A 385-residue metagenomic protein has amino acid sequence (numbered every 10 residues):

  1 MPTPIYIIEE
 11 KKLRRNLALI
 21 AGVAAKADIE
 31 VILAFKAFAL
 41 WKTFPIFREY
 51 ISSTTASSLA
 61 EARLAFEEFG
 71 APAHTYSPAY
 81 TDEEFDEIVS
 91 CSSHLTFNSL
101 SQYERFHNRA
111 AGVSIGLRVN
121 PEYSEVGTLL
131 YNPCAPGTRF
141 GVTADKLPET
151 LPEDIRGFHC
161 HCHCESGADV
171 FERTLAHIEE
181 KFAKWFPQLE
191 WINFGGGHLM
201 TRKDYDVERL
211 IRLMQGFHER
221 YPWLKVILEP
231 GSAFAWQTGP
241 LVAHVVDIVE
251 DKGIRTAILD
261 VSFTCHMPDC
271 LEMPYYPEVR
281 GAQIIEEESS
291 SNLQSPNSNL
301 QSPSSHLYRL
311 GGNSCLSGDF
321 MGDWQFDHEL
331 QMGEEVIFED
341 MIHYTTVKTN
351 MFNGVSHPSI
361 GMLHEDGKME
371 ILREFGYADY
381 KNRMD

Functional and structural regions predicted by a protein language model:
M1-F69, S262, F326-E339, H343-T345: N-terminal capping/small domains of soluble enzymes
L13, K36, A65, L117 (+5 more regions): Conserved, mostly hydrophobic/aromatic
I29-W191, Y205, L213-G216: Active-site-proximal beta-alpha core segment in soluble small-molecule metabolic enzymes
T96, G116-R118, H159, N193 (+5 more regions): Structured core elements
Y123-E125, C164, M200, F234 (+1 more regions): Feature marks short, surface-exposed loop/turn motifs that line or immediately flank catalytic pockets and channel
H161-H163, I192-T201, P230-A233: Glycine-rich beta-strand-to-loop/alpha-helix junction loops that act as flexible
G167-R173, T201-L210, Q237-A243, D247 (+1 more regions): Short glycine/threonine-rich loop-to-helix capping motif typified by GTGT followed within a few residues by an Asp-Pro
P230-Q294, N299-D385: Charged (often Lys/Glu-rich) extended helix/loop segments that serve as interaction or gating elements
